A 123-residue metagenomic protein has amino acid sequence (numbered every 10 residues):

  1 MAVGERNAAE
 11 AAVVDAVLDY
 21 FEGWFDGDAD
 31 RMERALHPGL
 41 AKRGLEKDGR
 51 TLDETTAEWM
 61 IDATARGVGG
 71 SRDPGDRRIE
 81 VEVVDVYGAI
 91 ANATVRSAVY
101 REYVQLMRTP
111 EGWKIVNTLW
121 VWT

Functional and structural regions predicted by a protein language model:
M1-D30, R34-G39, R50-E54: Short, low-complexity N-terminal intrinsically disordered segments enriched in polar/charged residues
A9-A12, A41-Y100: Surface-exposed, charged secondary-structure patches
D28-A29, A63, N117: Short, isolated positions within intrinsically disordered regulatory regions of eukaryotic proteins
H37, V83, V116-N117: Generic secondary-structure boundary/loop-capping signal
G39-L40, T123: Feature marks short, surface-exposed loop/turn motifs that line or immediately flank catalytic pockets and channel
N92-T94, R101-T123: Short beta-strand edge/turn micro-motifs at domain boundaries
